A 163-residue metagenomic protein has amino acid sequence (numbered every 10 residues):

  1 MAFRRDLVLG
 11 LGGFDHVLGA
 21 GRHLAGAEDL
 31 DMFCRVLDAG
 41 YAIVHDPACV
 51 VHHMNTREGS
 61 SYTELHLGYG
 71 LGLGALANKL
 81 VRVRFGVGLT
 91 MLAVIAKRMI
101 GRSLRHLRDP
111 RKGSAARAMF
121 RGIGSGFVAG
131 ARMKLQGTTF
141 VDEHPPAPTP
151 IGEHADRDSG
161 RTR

Functional and structural regions predicted by a protein language model:
M1-G12, V17-C49: A short, conserved alpha-helix in the catalytic core of glycosyltransferases
G12, G19, G70-G74, S125-G126: Glycine-centered small-residue hotspots that permit tight backbone geometry or close packing
L18-A25, F33, H52-G72: Nucleotide-sugar-dependent glycosyltransferase catalytic core
E64-L71, V83-R163: Non-catalytic, C-terminal membrane-associated alpha-helical segments of glycosyltransferases
A75-R82: Cytosolic juxtamembrane regions of integral membrane proteins
